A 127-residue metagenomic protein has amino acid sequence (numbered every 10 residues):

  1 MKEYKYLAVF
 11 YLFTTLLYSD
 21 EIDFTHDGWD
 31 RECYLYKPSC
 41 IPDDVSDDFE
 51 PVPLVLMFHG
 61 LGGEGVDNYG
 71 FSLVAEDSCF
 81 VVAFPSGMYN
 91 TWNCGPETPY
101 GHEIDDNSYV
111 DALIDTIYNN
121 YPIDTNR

Functional and structural regions predicted by a protein language model:
Y4-S19: Sec-dependent N-terminal signal peptides
F24-C40, E50-R127: Serine-hydrolase catalytic machinery in alpha/beta-hydrolase-like enzymes
D43-D47: Intrinsically disordered, low-complexity terminal tails and inter-domain linkers enriched for S/T/G/P/D/E
